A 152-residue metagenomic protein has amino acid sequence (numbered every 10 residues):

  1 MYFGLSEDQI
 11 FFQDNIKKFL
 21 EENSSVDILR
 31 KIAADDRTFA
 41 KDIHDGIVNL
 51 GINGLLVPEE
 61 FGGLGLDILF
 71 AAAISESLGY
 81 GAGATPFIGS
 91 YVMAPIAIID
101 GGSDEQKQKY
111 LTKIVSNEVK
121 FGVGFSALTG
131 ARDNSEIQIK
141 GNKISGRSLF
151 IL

Functional and structural regions predicted by a protein language model:
M1-D8: Intrinsic disorder at enzyme termini
D14: Conserved "HGTGT" condensation-loop signature of ketosynthase/thiolase-family condensing enzymes that catalyze
N23, L78, Y91, G101-G102 (+2 more regions): Fold-independent oxyanion-binding glycine-rich loops and adjacent beta-strand/coil segments at enzyme active sites
D27-N49: Short secondary-structure junction/hinge motifs that connect adjacent elements
N49-Q108, T112-N117, L152: Internal helix-loop-helix
G63-L64, E105-L152: Glycine-rich, Trp-frequent "lid" loop and neighboring beta-strands that shape and gate the flavin cofactor pocket
